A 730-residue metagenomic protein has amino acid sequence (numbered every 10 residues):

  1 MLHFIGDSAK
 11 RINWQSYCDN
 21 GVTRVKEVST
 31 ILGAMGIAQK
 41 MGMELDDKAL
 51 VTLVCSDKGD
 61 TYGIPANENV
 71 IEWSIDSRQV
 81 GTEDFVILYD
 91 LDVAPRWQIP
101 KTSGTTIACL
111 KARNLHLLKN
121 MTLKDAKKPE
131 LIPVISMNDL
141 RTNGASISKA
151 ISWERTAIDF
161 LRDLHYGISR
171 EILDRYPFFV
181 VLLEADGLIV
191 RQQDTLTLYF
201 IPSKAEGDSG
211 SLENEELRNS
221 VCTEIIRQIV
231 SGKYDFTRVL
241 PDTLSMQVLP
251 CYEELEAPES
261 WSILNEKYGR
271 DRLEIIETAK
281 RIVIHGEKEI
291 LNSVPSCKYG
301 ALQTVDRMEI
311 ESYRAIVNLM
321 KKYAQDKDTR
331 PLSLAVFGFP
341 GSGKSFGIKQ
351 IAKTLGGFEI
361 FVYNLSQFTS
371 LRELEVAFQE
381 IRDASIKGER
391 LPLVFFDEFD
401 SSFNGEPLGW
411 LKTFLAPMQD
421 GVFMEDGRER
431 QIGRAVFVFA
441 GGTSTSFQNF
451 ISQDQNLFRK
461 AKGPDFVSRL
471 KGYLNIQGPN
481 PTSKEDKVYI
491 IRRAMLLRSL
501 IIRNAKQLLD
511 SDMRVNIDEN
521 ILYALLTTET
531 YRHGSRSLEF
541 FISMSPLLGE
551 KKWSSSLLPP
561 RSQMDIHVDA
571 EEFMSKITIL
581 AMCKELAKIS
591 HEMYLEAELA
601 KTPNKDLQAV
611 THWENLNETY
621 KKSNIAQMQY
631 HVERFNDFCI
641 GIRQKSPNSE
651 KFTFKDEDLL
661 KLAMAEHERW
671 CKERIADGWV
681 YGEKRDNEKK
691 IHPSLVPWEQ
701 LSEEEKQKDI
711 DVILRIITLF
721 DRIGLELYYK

Functional and structural regions predicted by a protein language model:
M1-D326, F541-I577: Extended, charged/polar low-complexity intrinsically disordered regions
D328-F346: Walker A/P-loop nucleotide-binding motif
G347, I351: Hydrophobic positions on the alpha1 helix immediately C-terminal to the Walker A/P-loop
F358, G433, F447-N480: A short helix-turn-beta junction within AAA+ P-loop NTPase domains corresponding to the substrate/partner-engaging
E359-E389: Short glycine-rich substrate-engagement loop in P-loop NTPases that contacts/grips substrate
L408-R434, G442: Conserved catalytic/switch belt of AAA+ P-loop NTPases
E529-P546: The conserved phosphate-sensing helix
D569-K730: Alpha-helical propensity feature that highlights long, continuous alpha-helices across diverse contexts
